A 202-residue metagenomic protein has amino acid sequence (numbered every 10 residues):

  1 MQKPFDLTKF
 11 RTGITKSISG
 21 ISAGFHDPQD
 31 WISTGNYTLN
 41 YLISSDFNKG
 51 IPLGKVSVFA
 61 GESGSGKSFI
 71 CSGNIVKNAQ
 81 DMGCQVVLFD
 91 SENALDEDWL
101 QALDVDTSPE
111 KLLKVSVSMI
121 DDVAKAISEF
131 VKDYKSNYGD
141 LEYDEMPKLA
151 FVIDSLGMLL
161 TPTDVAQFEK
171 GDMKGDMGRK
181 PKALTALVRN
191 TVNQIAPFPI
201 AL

Functional and structural regions predicted by a protein language model:
Q2-K111, D122-K132, S136: The Walker A/P-loop phosphate-binding site
R11, K111-K114, R179, R189: Arginine residue identity/basic-tract feature
S33, V117, D121, K182-T185: Conserved phosphate-coordination/catalytic loops
G66, S118, R179: Short, surface-exposed alpha-helical recognition segments that flank or form part of ligand/macromolecule-binding
L88, V115, S155: Small/polar loops that bind or transfer phosphate-bearing groups
E92-D96, S118-V123, L156-L159, V188 (+1 more regions): Conserved nucleotide-binding/hydrolysis micro-motifs of P-loop NTPases
T107-S118, M173: Conserved P-loop NTPase mechanochemical-coupling segment
E129-L202: P-loop NTPase motor core
